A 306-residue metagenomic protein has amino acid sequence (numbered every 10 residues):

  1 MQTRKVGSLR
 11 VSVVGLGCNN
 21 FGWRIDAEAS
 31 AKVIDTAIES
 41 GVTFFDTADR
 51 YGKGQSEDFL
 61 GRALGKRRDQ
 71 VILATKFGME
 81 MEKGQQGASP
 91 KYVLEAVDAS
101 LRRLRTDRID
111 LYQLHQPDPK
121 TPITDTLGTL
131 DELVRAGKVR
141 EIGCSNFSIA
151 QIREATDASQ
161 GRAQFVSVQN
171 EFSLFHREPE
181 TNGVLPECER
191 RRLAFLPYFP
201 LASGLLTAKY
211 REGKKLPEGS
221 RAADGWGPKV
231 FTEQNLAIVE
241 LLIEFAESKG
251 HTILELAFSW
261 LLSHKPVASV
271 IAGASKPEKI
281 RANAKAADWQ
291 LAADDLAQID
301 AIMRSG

Functional and structural regions predicted by a protein language model:
M1-I72: N-terminal binding-site loop/beta-alpha segment at the start of enzyme catalytic domains that lines or forms
C18-E28, E80-K91, H115, K120-T121: Active-site mouth loops of central-metabolism enzymes
I25-A37, A88-L104, I152-R153: Short, acidic/polar
T36, S40, R103-L104, G137 (+1 more regions): Structural motif
G61-D69, R102-R105, V134, T156-G161: Acidic (Asp/Glu)-rich catalytic clusters
Q70-E82, Q169-F172: A short, structured active-site edge motif that brings together acidic residues
L101-K120: Active-site groove signature of glycoside hydrolases
T121-G306: Beta/alpha (TIM)-barrel catalytic core signal, keyed to glycine-rich beta->alpha loops juxtaposed to Asp/Glu that bind
